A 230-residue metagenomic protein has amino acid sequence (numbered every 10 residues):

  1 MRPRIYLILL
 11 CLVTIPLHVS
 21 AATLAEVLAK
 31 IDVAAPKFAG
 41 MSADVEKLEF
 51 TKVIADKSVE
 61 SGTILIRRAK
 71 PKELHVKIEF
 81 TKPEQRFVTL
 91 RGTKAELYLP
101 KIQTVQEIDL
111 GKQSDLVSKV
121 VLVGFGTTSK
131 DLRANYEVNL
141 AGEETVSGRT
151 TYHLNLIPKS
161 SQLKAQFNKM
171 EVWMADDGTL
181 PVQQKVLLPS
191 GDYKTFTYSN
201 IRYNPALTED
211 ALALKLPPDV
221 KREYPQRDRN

Functional and structural regions predicted by a protein language model:
M1-L7: Bacterial N-terminal signal peptides that target proteins for export
L7-P16: Bacterial N-terminal signal peptides
L24-A29, V33-L97: N-terminal mature ectodomain segment of secretory-pathway/periplasmic proteins
A25-E26, S129-N139: A short, amphipathic edge element
A39-M41, E60-G62, L74, E84-R86 (+6 more regions): Envelope-exposed proteins and targeting segments
K47, L99-K101, K185-L188: Beta-turn initiation residues at beta-strand->coil junctions
F87-T128: Hydrophobic, well-structured mid-protein blocks that either form specific transmembrane helices
Q106-I108, L116, V120-V121, F125 (+2 more regions): Gly/Pro-enriched, hydrophobic low-complexity segments that function as extracytoplasmic propeptides/linkers
